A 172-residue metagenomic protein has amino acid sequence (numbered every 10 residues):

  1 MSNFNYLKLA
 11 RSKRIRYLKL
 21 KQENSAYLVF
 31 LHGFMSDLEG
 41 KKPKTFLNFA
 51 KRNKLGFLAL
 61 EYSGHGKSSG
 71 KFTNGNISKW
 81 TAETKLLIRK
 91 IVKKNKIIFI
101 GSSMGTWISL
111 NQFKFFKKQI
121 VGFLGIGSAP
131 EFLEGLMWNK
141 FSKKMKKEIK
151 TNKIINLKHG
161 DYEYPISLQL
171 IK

Functional and structural regions predicted by a protein language model:
M1-E23: N-terminal cap/lid segment of alpha/beta-hydrolase-fold proteins
S12, W107, Q119-K172: The alpha/beta-hydrolase serine catalytic core
S25-G33: Short beta-strand element of the alpha/beta-hydrolase
M35-K41: Short substrate-entry loop that stabilizes the transition state in hydrolases
P43, L47-S69: Conserved alpha/beta-hydrolase
H65-I91: Catalytic nucleophile-loop/oxyanion-hole region of alpha/beta-hydrolase and closely related hydrolase-like folds
F99-G101, I126: Short beta-strand immediately N-terminal to the catalytic nucleophile in serine-hydrolase-like folds
G101-S109: Gly/Ala-rich beta-loop-alpha elbow adjacent to hydrolase catalytic centers
